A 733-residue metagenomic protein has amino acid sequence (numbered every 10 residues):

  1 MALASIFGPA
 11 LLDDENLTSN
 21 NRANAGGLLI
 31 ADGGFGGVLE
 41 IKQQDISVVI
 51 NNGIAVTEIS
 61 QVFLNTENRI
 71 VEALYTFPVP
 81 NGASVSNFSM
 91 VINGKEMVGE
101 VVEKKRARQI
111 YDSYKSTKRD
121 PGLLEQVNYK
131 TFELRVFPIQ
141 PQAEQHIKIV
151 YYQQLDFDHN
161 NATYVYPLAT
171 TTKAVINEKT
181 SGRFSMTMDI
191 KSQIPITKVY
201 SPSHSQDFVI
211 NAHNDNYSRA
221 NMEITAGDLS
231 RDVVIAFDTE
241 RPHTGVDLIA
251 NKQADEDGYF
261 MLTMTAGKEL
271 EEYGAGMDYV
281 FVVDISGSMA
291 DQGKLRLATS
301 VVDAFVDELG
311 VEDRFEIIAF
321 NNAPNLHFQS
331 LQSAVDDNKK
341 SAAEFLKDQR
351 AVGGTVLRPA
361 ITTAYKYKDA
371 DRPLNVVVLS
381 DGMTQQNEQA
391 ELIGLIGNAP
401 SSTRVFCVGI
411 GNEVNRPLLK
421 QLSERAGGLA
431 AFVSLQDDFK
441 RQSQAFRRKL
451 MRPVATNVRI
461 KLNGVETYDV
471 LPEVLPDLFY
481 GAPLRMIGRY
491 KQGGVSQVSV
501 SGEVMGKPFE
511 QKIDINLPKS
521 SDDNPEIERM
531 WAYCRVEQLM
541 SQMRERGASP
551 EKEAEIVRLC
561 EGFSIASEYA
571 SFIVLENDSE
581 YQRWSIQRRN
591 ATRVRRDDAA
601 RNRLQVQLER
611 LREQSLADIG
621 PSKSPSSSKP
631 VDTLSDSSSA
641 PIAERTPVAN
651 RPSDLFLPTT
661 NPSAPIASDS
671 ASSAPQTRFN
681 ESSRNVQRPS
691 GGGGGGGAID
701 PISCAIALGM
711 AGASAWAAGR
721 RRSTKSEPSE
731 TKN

Functional and structural regions predicted by a protein language model:
M1-N52: N-terminal, polar/Ser/Thr-rich
V62-R69, F77-V79: Asparagine-centered strand-capping/turn motif at beta-strand->loop junctions
N87-V127, T131, R135-V282, Q436-D437 (+1 more regions): An acidic, Ser/Thr-enriched
A266, G274-S333, R358-I361, A370 (+3 more regions): Von Willebrand factor
I318-F345, Y367, Q385-L392, R416-L422: Short beta-strand-loop
N338-R372, G411-P417: Von Willebrand factor
G382-S434, D438-A445, E503: VWA/integrin I-like adhesion module and closely mimicked acidic/polar interface patches used
D700-T724: A cross-kingdom C-terminal cell-surface attachment/processing module
